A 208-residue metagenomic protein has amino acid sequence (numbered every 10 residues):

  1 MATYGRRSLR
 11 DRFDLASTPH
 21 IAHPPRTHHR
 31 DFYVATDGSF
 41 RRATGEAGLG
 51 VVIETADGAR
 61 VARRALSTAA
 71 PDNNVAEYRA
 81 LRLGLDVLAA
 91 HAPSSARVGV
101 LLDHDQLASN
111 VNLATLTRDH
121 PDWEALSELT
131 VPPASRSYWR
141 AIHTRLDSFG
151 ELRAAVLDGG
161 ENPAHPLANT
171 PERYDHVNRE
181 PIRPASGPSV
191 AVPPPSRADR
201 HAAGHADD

Functional and structural regions predicted by a protein language model:
M1-Y33, T115, P121-E128, T144 (+2 more regions): Haloarchaeal acidic low-complexity proteome signature biased toward cell-envelope/secretome components but also
H20-V75, D86-V87: RNase H-like nuclease fold core
N73-Y78, S135: Short, charged, low-complexity patches
A80-L81, L85: Alpha-helical metal-binding/catalytic segments enriched in His/Glu/Asp
L88-H165: RNase H catalytic domain
